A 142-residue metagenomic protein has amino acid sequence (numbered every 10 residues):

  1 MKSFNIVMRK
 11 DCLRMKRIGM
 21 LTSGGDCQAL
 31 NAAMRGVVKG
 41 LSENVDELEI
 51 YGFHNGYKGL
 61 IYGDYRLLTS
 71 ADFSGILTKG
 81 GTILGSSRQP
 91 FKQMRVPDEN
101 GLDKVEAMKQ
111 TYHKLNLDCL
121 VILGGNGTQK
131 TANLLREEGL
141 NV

Functional and structural regions predicted by a protein language model:
K2-R14: Short, Lys/Arg-enriched N-terminal segments with co-localized hydrophobic residues within the first ~10-30 amino acids
L13-K16, L115: Structured loop/turn residues at beta-strand edges in well-structured enzyme cores
M15-D64: N-terminal phosphate-binding or glycine-rich loops at protein starts, especially the Walker A/P-loop of NTPases
M20, E49-F53, G85-S86, C119-G124 (+1 more regions): General beta-strand structural signal in soluble alpha/beta enzymes
G24, V37-E47, G56, G75 (+4 more regions): Change "in soluble alpha/beta enzymes" to "in soluble alpha/beta proteins
A33-V37, N126-L140: Short Gly/Thr/Asp-enriched flexible loops that form oxyanion-binding sites at enzyme active sites
F53-G56, Y65-A71, R136, L140-N141: N-terminal glycine-rich phosphate/pyrophosphate-binding loops that anchor nucleotide-derived ligands and cofactors
Y62-I122, G127: Glycine-rich oxoanion-binding loops at beta->alpha junctions
